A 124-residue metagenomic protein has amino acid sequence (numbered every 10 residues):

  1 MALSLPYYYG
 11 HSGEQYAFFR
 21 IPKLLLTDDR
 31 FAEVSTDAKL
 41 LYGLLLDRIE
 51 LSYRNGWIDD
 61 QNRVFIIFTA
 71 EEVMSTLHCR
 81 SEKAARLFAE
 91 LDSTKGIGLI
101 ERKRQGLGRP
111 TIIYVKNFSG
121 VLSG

Functional and structural regions predicted by a protein language model:
M1-E71: Short recognition helix of helix-turn-helix/winged-helix DNA-binding domains
D28, L41, V73-S75, L107-R109 (+1 more regions): A broad, structure-centric signal for solvent-exposed, well-ordered loop/edge residues that line or flank functional
L45-L46, F88-A89, G120: Alpha-helix boundary/interfacial micro-motifs
I49-Y114: Winged helix-turn-helix DNA-binding recognition segment
N117-G124: Charged low-complexity intrinsically disordered patches
